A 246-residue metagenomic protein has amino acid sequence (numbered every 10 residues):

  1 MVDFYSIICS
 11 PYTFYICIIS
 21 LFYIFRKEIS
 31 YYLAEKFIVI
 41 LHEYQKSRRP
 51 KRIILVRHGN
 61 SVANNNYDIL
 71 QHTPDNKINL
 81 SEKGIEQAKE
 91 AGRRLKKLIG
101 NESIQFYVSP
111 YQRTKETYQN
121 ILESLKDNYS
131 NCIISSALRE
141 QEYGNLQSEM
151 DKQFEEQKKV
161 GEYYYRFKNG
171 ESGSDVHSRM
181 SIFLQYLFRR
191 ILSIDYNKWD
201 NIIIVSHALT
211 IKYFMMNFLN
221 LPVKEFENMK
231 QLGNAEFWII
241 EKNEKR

Functional and structural regions predicted by a protein language model:
V2-E35: Terminal signal-anchor or tail-anchor transmembrane helices that tether membrane-associated enzymes to cellular
I24-S130, H177-M180: Active-site-proximal alpha-helix that buttresses catalytic centers in soluble enzyme cores
V62-N66, P74-N79, I121-I182: Phosphate-handling substructures
R94, N120-S124, Y186, R190 (+1 more regions): Active-site catalytic microenvironments for nucleophilic, acid-base chemistry
E102-P110, I133, D195-Y196, N201-V205: Short glycine-rich phosphate-binding loop at a beta-alpha junction
V176-A208: GST-like fold's C-terminal all-alpha helical module
A208-K212, E236: GST superfamily/GST-like fold recognition
L219-R246: Domain-level recognition of soluble alpha/beta enzyme cores, biased toward histidine phosphatases/phosphomutases
